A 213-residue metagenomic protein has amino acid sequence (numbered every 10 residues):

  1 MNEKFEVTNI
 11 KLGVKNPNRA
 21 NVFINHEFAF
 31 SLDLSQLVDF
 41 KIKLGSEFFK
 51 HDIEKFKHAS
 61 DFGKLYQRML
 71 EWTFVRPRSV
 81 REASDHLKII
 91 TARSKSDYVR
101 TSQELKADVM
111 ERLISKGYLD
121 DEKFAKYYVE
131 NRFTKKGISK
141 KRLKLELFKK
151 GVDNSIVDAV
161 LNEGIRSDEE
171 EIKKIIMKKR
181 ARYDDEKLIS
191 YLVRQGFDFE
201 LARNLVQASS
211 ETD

Functional and structural regions predicted by a protein language model:
M1-D213: An alpha-helical, amphipathic repeat domain used for nucleic-acid recognition, typified by the mTERF helical solenoid
